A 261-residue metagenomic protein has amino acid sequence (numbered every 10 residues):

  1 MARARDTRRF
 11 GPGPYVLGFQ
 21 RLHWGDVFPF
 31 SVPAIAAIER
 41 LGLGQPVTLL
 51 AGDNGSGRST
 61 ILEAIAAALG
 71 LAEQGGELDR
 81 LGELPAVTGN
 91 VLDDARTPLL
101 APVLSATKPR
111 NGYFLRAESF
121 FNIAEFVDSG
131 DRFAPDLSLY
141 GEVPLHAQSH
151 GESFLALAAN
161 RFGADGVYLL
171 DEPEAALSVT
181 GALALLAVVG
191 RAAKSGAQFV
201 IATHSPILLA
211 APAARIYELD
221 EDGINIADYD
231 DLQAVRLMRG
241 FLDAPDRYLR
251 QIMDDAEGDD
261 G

Functional and structural regions predicted by a protein language model:
R3-E39: N-terminal pre-Walker A segment at the start of P-loop NTPase domains
G25-S59: Pre-Walker A-like glycine/lysine-rich segment at the N-terminus of P-loop NTPase domains
Q45-R80: Phosphate-binding glycine-rich loops of NTP-binding sites
L71-L104: Flexible phosphate/Mg2+-sensing switch loops adjacent to catalytic phosphate-binding sites
A124-Q148: Conserved P-loop NTPase mechanochemical-coupling segment
P144, Q148-E172, T180-A192: GG-anchored amphipathic helix commonly corresponding to the ABC/SMC/Rad50 NBD signature/C-loop
T180-I201, S205-G261: C-terminal lobe/lid and adjacent interdomain/linker elements of RecA-like ASCE P-loop ATPase modules
